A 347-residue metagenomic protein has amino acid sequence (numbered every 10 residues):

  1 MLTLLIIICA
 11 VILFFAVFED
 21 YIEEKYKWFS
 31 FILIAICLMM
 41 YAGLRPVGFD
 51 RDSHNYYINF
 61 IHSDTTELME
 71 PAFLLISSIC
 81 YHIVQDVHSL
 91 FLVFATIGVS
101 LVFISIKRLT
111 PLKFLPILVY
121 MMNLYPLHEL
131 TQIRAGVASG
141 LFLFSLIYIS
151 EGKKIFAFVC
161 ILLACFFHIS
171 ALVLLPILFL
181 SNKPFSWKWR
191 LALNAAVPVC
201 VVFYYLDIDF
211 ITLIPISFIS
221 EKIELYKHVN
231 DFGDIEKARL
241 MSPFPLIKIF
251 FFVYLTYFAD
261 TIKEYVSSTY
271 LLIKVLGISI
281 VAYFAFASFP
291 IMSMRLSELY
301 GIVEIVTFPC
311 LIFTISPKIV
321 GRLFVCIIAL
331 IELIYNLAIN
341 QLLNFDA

Functional and structural regions predicted by a protein language model:
V17-A95, Y335-A347: TM-lumen/periplasm interface segments of multi-pass membrane proteins, especially the first transmembrane helix
K27-F31, E264-L276, V320-V325: Membrane-interfacial loop-to-transmembrane alpha-helix junctions, especially the N-terminal start
H54-I58, E70-L74, L180-M294, I339 (+1 more regions): Alpha-helical transmembrane segments and terminal signal-anchor/GPI-anchor hydrophobic tails, characterized by long
F103-N123: Transmembrane-helix signature of polytopic, membrane-embedded enzymes that assemble or transfer cell-envelope glycans
L130-G136: Short acidic/glycine- and proline-prone juxtamembrane loop motifs at membrane-interface regions of multi-pass membrane
F142-I155: Membrane-interface transmembrane helices that cradle and orient dolichyl/undecaprenyl
A157-V159, S170-S181: Transmembrane-embedded, aromatic-rich helix segments that form part of the hydrophobic channel/pocket engaging
N194-P198, S316-N336: Signature aromatic-anchored transmembrane alpha helix within multi-pass, membrane-resident enzymes that catalyze glycan
